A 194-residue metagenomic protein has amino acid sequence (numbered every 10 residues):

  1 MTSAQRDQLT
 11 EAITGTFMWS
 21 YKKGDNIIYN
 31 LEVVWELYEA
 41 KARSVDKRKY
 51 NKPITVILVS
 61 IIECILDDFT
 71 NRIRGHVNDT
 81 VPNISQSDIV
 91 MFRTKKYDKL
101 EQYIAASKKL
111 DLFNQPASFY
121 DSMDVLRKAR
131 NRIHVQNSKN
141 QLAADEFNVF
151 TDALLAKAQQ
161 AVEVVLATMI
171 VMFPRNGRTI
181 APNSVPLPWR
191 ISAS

Functional and structural regions predicted by a protein language model:
M1-K52, R190-S192: Charged alpha-helical initiation segments
W19, D46-I54, N114-S118, E146 (+1 more regions): Non-transmembrane, amphipathic alpha-helical segments
K23, I57-L58, F119-S122, L126 (+1 more regions): Amphipathic alpha-helix face/heptad-repeat signature
W35-E39, I62-L66, R130-N137, V162 (+1 more regions): A structural signal for well-ordered alpha-helices, especially hydrophobic packing surfaces of coiled-coils
E36, G75-P82, F147-D152: Amphipathic alpha-helical scaffolding segments
R48-I73: Short, hydrophobic, well-ordered secondary-structure elements
N71-R132, Q136, N140, V165-M172: Flexible secondary-structure boundary motifs
R127-R132, N140-S194: Amphipathic, Lys/Arg-enriched alpha-helical patches that create a basic surface for binding polyanionic ligands
